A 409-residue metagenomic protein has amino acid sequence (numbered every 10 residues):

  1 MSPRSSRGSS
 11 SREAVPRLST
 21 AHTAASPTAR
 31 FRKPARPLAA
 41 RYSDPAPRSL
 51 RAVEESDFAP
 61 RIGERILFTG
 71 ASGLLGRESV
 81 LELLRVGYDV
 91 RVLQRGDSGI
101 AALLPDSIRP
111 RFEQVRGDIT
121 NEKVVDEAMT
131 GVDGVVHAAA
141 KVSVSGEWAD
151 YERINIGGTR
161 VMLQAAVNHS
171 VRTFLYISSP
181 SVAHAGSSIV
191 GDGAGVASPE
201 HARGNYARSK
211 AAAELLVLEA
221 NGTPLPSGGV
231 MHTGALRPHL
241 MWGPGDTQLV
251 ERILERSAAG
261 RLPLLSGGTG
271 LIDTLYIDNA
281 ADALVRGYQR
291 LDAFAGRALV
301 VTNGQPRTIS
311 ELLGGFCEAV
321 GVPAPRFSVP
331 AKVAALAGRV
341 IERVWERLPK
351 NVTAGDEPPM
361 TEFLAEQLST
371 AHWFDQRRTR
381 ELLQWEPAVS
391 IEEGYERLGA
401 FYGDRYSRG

Functional and structural regions predicted by a protein language model:
A39-D57, R65, F374-L382, E386-G409: Amphipathic terminal alpha-helices
F58, I66-V86: N-terminal Rossmann NAD(P)H-binding glycine-rich loop of SDR-like oxidoreductase domains
P60, G287-P359, E396-R397: Mid/C-terminal beta-alpha module of Rossmann-like enzyme folds, strongest in SDR-family dehydrogenases/epimerases
I108, E113-G157, A165, A185: NAD(P)H-binding glycine-rich loop region in Rossmannoid oxidoreductase-like domains and their noncatalytic homologs
V161-Y206: Conserved Rossmann-fold NAD(P)-dependent oxidoreductase catalytic core, especially the SDR/UDP-sugar
A197-H201, E255-L275, N279, R286 (+2 more regions): A conserved pocket-lining segment of Rossmann-fold NAD(P)-dependent short-chain dehydrogenase/reductase
H201-G234: Active-site Tyr-X1-5-Lys
A211, G229, W242-R252, R286-L299 (+1 more regions): Glycine/proline-rich active-site loop of Rossmann-fold NAD(P)-dependent oxidoreductases
